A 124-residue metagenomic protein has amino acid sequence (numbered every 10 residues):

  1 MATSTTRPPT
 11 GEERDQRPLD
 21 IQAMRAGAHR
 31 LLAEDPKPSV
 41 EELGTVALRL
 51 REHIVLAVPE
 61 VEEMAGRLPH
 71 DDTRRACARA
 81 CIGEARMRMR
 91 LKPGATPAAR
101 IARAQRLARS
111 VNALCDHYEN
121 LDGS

Functional and structural regions predicted by a protein language model:
M1-T5, L121-S124: Short intrinsically disordered terminal tails
A2-V46: Short terminal alpha-helical segments
M24-G27, H53, A57, C81 (+1 more regions): Amphipathic, well-ordered alpha-helical segments in soluble domains
A33-K37, E63-H70, M87, L91-A95: General structural signal for alpha-helix termini and helix-helix connectors
V40-P59: Short, well-structured hydrophobic secondary-structure segments
G44-L48, D72-R79, A98-Q105: Short, charged, amphipathic alpha-helical segments
L56-A76: Short, solvent-exposed, charged loop/turn and helix-capping segments that join or cap alpha-helices on peripheral
A80-S124: Amphipathic alpha-helical binding modules
